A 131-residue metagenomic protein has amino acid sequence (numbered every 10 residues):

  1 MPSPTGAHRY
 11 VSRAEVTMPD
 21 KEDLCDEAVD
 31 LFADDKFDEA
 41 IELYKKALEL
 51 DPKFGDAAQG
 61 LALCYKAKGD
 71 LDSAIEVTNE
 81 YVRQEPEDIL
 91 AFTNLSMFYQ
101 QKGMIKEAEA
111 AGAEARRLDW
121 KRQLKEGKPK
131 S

Functional and structural regions predicted by a protein language model:
P2-G6, Y10-K21, M97-S131: Terminal, low-structured helical/coil segments at or just beyond the last alpha-helical repeat
D20, A33-L43, K68-E80, K102-E114: Structural signature of tandem alpha-helical TPR/SEL1-like repeats, specifically the intra-repeat loop/turn
E22-Q59: N-terminal first-folded block
